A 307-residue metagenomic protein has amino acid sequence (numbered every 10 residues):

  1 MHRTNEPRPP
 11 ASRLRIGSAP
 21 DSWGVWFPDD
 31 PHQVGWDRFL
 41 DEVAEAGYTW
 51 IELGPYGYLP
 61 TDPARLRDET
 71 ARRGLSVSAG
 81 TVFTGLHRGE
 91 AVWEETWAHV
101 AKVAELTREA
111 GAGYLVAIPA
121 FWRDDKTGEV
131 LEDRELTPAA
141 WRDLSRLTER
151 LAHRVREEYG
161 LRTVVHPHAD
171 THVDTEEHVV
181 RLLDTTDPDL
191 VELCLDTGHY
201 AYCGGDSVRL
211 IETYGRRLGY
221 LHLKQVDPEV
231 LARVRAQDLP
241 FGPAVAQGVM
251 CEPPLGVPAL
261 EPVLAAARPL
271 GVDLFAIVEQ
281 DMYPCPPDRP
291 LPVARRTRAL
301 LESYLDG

Functional and structural regions predicted by a protein language model:
H2-A112, P138, R142, E149-R150 (+3 more regions): N-terminal pre-domain/capping segments
H2-R8, V92-L193, R289: Active-site acidic/histidine proton-transfer and metal-coordination neighborhood in alpha/beta enzyme cores
G17-A19, S78-G80, L115-A120, R216-D227 (+1 more regions): Non-cysteine beta-strand/loop elements that form the S-adenosyl-L-methionine
S18, W50-I51, S145-V257, D306: Acidic/histidine-rich catalytic cores of soluble enzymes
F27-H32, W50-R65, G85-T96, A169-T175 (+4 more regions): Acidic-and-aromatic substrate-binding clefts and catalytic sites of carbohydrate-active enzymes
D30-V34, F121-E129, V230-P243: Short, flexible, mixed-charge acidic loops at enzyme active sites
P254-L270: A short, acidic, amphipathic alpha-helical segment used as a generic capping/interface helix at domain edges
L274-Y304: C-terminal/domain-terminus segments
